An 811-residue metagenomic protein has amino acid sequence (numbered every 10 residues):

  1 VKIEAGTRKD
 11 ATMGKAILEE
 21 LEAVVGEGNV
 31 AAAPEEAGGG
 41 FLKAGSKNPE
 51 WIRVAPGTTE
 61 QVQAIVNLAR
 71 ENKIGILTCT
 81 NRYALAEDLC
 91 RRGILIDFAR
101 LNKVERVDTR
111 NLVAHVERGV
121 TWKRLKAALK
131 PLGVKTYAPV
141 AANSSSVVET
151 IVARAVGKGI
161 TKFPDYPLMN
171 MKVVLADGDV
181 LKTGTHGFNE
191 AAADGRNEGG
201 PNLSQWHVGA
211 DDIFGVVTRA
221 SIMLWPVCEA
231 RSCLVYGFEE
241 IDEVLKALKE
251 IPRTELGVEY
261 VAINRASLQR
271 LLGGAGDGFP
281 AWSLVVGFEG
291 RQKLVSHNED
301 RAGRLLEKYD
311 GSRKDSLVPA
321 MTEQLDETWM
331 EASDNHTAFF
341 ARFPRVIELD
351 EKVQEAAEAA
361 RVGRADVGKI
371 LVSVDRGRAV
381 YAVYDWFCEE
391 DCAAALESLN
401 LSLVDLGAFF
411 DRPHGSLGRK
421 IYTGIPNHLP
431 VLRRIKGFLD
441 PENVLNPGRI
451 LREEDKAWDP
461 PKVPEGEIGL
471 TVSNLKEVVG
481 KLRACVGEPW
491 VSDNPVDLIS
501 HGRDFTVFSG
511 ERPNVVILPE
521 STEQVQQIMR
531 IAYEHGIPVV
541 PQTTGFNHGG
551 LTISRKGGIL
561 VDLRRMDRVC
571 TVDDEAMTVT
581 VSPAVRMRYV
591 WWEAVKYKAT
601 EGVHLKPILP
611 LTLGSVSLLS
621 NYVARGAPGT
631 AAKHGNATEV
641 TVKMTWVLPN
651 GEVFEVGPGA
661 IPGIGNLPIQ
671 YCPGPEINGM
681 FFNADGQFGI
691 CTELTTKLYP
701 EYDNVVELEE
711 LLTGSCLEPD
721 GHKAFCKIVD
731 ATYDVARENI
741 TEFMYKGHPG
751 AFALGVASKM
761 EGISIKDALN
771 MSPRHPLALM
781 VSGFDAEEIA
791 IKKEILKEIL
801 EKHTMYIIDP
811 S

Functional and structural regions predicted by a protein language model:
I3-M13, E19, E27, N48-W51 (+15 more regions): Conserved glycine-rich FAD pyrophosphate-binding loop
I17-E20, V244-R270, V346-G363, C392-N400 (+2 more regions): Short amphipathic alpha-helix segments
V30-P34, A55-P56, I76-T80, I96-F98 (+22 more regions): General beta-strand structural signal in soluble alpha/beta enzymes
F41-V134, S146, T150-V156, G502-T600 (+2 more regions): Long, structured ligand/cofactor-binding scaffold of large enzymes
Q61-A64, R124, I241-K246, Q292-D300 (+6 more regions): Short, conserved charged micro-motifs
E105-V107, R118, K123-A247, I251-R253 (+3 more regions): FAD-binding subdomain of flavoenzyme oxidoreductases
V235-E240, V286-Q292, F339-R345, A382-E389 (+3 more regions): Short beta-strand-to-loop capping motifs
Y260-N264, L268-P319, E742-H775, M780 (+1 more regions): Terminal amphipathic helices with adjacent charged low-complexity linkers/tails
